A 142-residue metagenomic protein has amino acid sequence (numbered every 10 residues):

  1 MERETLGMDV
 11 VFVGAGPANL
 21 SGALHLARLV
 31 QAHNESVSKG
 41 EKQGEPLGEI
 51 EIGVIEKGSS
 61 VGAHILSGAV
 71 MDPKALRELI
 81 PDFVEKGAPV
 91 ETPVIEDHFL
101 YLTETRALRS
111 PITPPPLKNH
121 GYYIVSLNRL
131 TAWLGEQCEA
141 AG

Functional and structural regions predicted by a protein language model:
E2-A18, G53-I55: Beta1/beta-strand and adjacent pyrophosphate-binding region of the FAD-binding site in flavoprotein oxidoreductases
G7-M8, E49-I50, A141: Short coil/turn connectors at secondary-structure junctions
N19, A69-P73, T92, Y123 (+2 more regions): Generic structural signal for well-ordered, non-membrane alpha-helical segments in soluble metabolic enzymes
H25-T105: N-terminal FAD cofactor-binding segment of flavoenzymes
L29, A140-A141: Conserved dinucleotide-binding and phosphotransfer motif residues
T105, S110-I112: Extracytoplasmic/secretory soluble proteins
L117-A140: Short beta-strand to alpha-helix junction loop
